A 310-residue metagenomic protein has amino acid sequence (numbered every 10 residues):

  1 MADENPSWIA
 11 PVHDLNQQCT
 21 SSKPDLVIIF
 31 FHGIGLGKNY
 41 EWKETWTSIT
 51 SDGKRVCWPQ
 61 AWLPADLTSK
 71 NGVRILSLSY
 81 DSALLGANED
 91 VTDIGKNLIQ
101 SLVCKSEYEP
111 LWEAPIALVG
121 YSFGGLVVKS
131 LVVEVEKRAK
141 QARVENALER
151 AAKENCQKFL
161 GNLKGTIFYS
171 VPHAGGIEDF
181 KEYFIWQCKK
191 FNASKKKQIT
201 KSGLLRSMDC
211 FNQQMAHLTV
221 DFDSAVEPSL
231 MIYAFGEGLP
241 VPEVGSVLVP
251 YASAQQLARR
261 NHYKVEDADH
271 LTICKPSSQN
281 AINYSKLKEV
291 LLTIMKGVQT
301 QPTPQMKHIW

Functional and structural regions predicted by a protein language model:
N5-D25: Short beta-strand-to-loop junctions in surface cap/lid or active-site-entrance loops
P24-L26, P110-I116, L230: Short coil/turn segments at beta-strand junctions that form active-site/ligand-binding loops
D25-G33: Short beta-strand element of the alpha/beta-hydrolase
I29, L76-L78, G165-I167, M231-G236 (+1 more regions): Hydrophobic/aromatic beta-strand patches that form the interior of the parallel beta-sheet core in alpha/beta enzyme
G33-I116: Active-site catalytic motif of lipid deacylating hydrolases and related acyltransferases
G35-L36, L84, E178-Q187, V220-W310: C-terminal catalytic-base region of ester-bond hydrolases, centering on the histidine of the charge-relay
L85, D93-V220: Serine-dependent carboxylesterase/thioesterase catalytic core of lipase-like alpha/beta-hydrolase/SGNH enzymes
